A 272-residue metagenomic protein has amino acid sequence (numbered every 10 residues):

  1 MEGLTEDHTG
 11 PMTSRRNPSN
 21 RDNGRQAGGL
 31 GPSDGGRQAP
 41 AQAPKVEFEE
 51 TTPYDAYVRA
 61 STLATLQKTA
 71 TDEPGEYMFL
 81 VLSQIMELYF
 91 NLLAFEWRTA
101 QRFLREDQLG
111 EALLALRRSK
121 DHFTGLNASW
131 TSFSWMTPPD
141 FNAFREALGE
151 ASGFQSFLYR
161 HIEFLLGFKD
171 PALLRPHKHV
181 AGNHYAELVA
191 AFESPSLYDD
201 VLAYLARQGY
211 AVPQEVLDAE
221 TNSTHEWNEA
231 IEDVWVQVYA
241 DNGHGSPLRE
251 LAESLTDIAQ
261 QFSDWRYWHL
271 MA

Functional and structural regions predicted by a protein language model:
E2-A272: Surface-exposed peri-terminal alpha-helical interaction modules
